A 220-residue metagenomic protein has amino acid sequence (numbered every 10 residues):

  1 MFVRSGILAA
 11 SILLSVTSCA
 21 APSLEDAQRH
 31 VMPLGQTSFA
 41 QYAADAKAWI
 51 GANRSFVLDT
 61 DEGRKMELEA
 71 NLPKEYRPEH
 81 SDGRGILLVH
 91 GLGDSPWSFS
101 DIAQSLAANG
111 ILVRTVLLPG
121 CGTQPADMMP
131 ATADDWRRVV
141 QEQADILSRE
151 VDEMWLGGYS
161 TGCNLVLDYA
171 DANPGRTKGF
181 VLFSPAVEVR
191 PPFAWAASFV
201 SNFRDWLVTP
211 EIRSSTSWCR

Functional and structural regions predicted by a protein language model:
L24, Q28-E67, P185-R220: The alpha/beta-hydrolase serine catalytic core
E69-L118: Short, surface-exposed "cap/lid" segments of acyl-processing enzymes
L117-G122, A186: Short beta-to-alpha linker loops that shape the active-site pocket of alpha/beta-hydrolase fold enzymes
Q124-E150, W155: Catalytic nucleophile-loop/oxyanion-hole region of alpha/beta-hydrolase and closely related hydrolase-like folds
G158-G162, V166: Gly/Ala-rich beta-loop-alpha elbow adjacent to hydrolase catalytic centers
D168-A172: Active-site signature of alpha/beta-hydrolase-fold catalytic machinery across serine- and Asp/Cys-nucleophile hydrolases
